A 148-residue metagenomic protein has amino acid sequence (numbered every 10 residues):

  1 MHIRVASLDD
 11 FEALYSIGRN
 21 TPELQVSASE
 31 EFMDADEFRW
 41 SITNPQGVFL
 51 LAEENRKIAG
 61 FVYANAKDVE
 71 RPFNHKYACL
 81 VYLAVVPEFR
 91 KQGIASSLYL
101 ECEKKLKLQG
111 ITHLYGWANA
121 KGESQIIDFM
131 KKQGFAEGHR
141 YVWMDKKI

Functional and structural regions predicted by a protein language model:
M1, R56-F61, A78: Glycine-rich phosphate/pyrophosphate-binding loop shared by adenosine-nucleotide-utilizing enzymes
M1-S16: A short beta-loop-alpha structural element at the N-terminal edge of CoA-dependent acyl/N-acetyltransferase catalytic
S16-W40: Conserved GNAT-fold acetyl-CoA-binding loop/helix
R39-L51, G60, C79: A short helix-loop-beta-strand connector motif used in the catalytic cores of GNAT acetyltransferases and, in some
E54, V62-P72: A conserved beta-strand-loop-helix scaffold within acyl/acetyltransferase catalytic domains
Y82-V85, K91-K104, K132: Conserved acetyl-CoA-binding loop-helix of GNAT-fold acetyltransferases
L106-N119: Conserved GNAT acetyl-CoA-binding A-motif
W117-N119, I127, K131-I148: Conserved catalytic-core motifs of GNAT/GCN5-like acyltransferases
